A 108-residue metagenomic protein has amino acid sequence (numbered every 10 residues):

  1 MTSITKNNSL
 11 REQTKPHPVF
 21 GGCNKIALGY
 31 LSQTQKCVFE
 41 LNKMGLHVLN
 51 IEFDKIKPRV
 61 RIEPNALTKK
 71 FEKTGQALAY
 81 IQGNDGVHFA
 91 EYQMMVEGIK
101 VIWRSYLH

Functional and structural regions predicted by a protein language model:
M1-I51: Eukaryotic low-complexity, non-globular regulatory regions
R11, R59-R61, R104: Arginine residue identity/basic-tract feature
N24, E63-N65, K73: Serine/threonine-rich low-complexity intrinsically disordered regions
E40, E63, M95-E97: Short strand-coil-strand connectors
N42, K69-K73: ATP/Mg2+-dependent ligation/transfer catalytic cores
L49-T68: Short glycine-rich, basic-tinged beta-strand/loop micro-motifs
K73-H108: C-terminal edge-of-domain segments
